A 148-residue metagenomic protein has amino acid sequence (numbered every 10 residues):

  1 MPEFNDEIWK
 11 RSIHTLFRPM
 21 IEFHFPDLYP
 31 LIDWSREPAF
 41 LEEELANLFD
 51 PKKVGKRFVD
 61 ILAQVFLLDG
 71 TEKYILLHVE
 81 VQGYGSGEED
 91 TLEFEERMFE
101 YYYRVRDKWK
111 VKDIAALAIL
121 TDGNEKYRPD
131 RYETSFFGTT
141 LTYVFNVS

Functional and structural regions predicted by a protein language model:
M1-S148: Accessory alpha/beta interaction modules
